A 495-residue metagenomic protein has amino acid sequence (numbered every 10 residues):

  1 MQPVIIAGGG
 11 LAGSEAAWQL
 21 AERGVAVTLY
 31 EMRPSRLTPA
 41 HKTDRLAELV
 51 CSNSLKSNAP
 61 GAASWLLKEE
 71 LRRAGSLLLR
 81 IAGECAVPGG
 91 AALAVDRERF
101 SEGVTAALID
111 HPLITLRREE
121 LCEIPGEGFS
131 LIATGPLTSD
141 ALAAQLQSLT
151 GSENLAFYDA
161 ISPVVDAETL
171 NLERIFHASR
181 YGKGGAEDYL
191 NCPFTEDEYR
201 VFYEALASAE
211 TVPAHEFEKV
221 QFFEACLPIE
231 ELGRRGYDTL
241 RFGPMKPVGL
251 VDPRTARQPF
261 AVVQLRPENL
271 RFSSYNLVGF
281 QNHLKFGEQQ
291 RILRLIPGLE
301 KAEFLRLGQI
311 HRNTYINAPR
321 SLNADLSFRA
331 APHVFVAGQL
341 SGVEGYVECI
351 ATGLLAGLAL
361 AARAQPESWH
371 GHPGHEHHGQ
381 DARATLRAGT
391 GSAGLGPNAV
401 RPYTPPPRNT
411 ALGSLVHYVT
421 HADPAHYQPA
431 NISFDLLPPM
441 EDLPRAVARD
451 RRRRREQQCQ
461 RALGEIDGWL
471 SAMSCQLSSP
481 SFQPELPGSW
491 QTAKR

Functional and structural regions predicted by a protein language model:
M1-A12: Beta1/beta-strand and adjacent pyrophosphate-binding region of the FAD-binding site in flavoprotein oxidoreductases
W18-L79, R408-V419, D423: N-terminal FAD cofactor-binding segment of flavoenzymes
E70-Q145, L486-G488: Feature captures the FAD/FMN-dependent oxidoreductase FAD-binding
D110-R266, L270-R271, Y275-F286, Q290-R291: Predominantly flavin-linked oxidoreductase catalytic cores and closely associated redox partners
L277-V343, I350-T352, T404-T420: A glycine-rich dinucleotide-binding beta-alpha-beta segment and adjacent secondary-structure elements that constitute
C349-R363: An active-site-proximal "capping" alpha-helix that borders the catalytic cofactor pocket
A361-W369, L395-Q428: Active-site-proximal substrate-binding core of FAD-dependent oxidoreductases
A362-R401, G468-R495: Intrinsic disorder/low-complexity segments
